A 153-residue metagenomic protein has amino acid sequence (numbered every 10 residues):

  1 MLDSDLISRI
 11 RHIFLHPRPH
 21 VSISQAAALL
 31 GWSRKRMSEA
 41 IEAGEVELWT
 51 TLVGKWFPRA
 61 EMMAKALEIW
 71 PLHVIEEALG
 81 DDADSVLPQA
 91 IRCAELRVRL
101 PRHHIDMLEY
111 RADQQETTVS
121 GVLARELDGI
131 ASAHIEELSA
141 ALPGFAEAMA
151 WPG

Functional and structural regions predicted by a protein language model:
L2, L6-R36: Polyanion-binding surface elements
S24-A26, G31, A94-L108: Short amphipathic alpha-helix starts
L29-A60: Major-groove DNA-recognition helix of helix-turn-helix-type DNA-binding domains
R36, R97, G121-V122: Residues in the helix-turn-helix
E42-T50, E68, L72-I75, S132-H134: Short, solvent-exposed alpha-helical "recognition" segments
A60-C93: A short, Lys/Arg-enriched interface patch at domain edges and termini
P101-G121, R125: Surface-exposed, Lys/Arg-rich phosphate-binding patches that contact polyanionic backbones
T117-A141: Short, basic amphipathic alpha-helical segments that act as recognition/interaction helices in nucleic-acid-binding
